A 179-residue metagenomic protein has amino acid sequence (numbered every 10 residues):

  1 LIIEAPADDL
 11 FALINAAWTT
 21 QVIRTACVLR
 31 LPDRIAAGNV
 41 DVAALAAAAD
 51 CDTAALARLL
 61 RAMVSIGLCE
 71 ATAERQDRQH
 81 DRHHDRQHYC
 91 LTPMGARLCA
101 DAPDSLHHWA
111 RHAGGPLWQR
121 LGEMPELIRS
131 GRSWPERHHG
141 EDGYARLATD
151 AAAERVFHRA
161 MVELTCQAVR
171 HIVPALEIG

Functional and structural regions predicted by a protein language model:
I2-E4: A general sequence property marking short-to-moderate contiguous segments in secreted/outer-membrane adhesion
A7-V28, D33-N39, A47-D50, A54-D77 (+1 more regions): Conserved Class I S-adenosyl-L-methionine-dependent methyltransferase catalytic core
